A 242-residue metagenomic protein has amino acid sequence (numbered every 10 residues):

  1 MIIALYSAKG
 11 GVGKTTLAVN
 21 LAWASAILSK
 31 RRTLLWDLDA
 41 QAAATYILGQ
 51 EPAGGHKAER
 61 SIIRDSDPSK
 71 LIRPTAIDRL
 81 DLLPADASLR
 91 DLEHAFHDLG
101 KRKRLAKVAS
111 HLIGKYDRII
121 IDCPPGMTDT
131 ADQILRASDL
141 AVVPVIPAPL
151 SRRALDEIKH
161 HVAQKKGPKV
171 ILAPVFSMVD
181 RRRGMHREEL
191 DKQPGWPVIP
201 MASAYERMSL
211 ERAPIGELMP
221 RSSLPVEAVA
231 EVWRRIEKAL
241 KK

Functional and structural regions predicted by a protein language model:
M1-K242: P-loop NTP-binding core
